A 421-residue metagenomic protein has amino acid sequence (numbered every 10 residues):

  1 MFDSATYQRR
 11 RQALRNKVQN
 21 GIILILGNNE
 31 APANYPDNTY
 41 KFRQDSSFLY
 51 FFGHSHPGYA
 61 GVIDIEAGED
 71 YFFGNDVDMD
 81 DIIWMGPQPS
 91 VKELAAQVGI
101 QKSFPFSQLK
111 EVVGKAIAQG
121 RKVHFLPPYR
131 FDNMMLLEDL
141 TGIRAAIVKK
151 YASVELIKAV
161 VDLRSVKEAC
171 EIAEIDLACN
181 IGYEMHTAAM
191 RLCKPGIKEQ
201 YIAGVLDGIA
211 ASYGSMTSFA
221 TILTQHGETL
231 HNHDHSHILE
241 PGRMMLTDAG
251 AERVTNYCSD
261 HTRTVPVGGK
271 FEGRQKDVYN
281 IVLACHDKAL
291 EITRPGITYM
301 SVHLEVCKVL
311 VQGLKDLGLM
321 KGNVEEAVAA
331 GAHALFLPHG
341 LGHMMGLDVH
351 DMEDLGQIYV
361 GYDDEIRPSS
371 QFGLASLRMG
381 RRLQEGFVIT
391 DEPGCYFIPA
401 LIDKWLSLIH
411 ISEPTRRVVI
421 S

Functional and structural regions predicted by a protein language model:
M1-R417, S421: Active-site neighborhoods and metal-handling regions in enzymes and metal-associated proteins
